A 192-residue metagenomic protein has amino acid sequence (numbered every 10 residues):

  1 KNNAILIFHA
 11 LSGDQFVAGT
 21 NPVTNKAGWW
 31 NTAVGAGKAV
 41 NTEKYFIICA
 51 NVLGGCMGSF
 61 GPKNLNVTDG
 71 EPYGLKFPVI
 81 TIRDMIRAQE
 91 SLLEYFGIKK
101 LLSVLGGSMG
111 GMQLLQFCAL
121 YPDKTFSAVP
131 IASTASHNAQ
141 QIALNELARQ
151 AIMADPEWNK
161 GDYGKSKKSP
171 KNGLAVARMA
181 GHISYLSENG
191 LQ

Functional and structural regions predicted by a protein language model:
N2-N66: N-terminal cap/lid subdomain of alpha/beta-hydrolase-fold enzymes
A10-S12, N51-G54, S108, A132-A135 (+1 more regions): Short, flexible loop/turn elements at secondary-structure junctions
N31-K44, T81-R83, E90, Y95 (+1 more regions): A gly/proline- and charged-residue-enriched helix-loop-helix capping module
G37-V40, L120, P170-A175: A general structural signal for short secondary-structure junctions and capping/turn motifs
V52, P78-V79: Gly/Pro-rich hinge or "lid" segments in bacterial periplasmic/extracellular proteins
T68-K76, R83-S103, M112, L120: Conserved acidic catalytic loop of the alpha/beta-hydrolase fold
K99-A143: Conserved hydrolase catalytic core segment
K124, P130-Q192: Alpha/beta-hydrolase-fold enzymes
